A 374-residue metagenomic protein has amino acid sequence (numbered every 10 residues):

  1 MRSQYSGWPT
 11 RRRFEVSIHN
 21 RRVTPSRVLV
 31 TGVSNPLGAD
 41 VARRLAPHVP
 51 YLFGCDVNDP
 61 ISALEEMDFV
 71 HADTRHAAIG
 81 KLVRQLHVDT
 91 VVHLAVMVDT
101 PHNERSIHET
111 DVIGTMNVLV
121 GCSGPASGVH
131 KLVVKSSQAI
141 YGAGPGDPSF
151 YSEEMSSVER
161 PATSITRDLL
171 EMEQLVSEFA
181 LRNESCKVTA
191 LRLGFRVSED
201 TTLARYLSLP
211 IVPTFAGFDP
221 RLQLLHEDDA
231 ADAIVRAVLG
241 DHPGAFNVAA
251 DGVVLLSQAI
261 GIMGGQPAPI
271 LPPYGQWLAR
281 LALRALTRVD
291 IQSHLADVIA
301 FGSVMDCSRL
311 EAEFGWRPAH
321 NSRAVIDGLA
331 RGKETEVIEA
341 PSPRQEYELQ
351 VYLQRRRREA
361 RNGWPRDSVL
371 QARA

Functional and structural regions predicted by a protein language model:
N20-H48: N-terminal Rossmann NAD(P)H-binding glycine-rich loop of SDR-like oxidoreductase domains
A72-G114, G142-A143: NAD(P)H-binding glycine-rich loop region in Rossmannoid oxidoreductase-like domains and their noncatalytic homologs
N117-S164: Conserved Rossmann-fold NAD(P)-dependent oxidoreductase catalytic core, especially the SDR/UDP-sugar
G146-R192, T214-A216: Catalytic helix-loop patch of NAD(P)-dependent Rossmann-fold dehydrogenases
S156-P161, L203-D229: A conserved pocket-lining segment of Rossmann-fold NAD(P)-dependent short-chain dehydrogenase/reductase
D168-E171, F215-L239, G244-N247: Substrate-positioning beta->alpha
L170, N183-S185, F195-L207, R236-N247 (+1 more regions): Glycine/proline-rich active-site loop of Rossmann-fold NAD(P)-dependent oxidoreductases
A231-H294, C307, D327, E336-Q350 (+1 more regions): Mid/C-terminal beta-alpha module of Rossmann-like enzyme folds, strongest in SDR-family dehydrogenases/epimerases
